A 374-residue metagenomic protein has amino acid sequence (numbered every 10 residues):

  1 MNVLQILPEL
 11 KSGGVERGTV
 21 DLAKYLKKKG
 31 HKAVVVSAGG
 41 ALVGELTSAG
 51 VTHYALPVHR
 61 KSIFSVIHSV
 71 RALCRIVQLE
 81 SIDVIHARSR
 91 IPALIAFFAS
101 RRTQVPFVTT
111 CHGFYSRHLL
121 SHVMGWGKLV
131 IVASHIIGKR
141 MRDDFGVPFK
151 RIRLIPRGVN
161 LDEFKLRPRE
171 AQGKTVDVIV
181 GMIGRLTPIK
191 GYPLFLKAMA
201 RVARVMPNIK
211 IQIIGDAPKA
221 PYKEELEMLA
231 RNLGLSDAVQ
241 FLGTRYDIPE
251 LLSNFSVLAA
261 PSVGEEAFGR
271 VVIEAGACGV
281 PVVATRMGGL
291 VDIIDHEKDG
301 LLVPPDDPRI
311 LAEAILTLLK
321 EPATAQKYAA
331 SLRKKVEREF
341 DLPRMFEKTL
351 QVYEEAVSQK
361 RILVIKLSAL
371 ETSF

Functional and structural regions predicted by a protein language model:
G13-D21, M182-R204, P221-E224, R309-I310 (+1 more regions): A conserved mid-protein helix/loop that constitutes part of the nucleotide-sugar donor-binding site
V35, P281-A284, I294: Short hydrophobic beta-strand element within catalytic cores of glycosyltransferases and related nucleotide-activated
V35-A41, I183, K210-E224: Glycosyltransferase donor-sugar binding loop
K61-S65, K139-D144, K150-R151, G158-T175 (+2 more regions): Acidic anion/phosphate-binding donor-loop and adjacent secondary structure in glycosyltransferase catalytic cores
R101-H135, K139, G146-V147: A conserved, positively charged/aromatic
K219-E225, S236-R245, L251, L301-L302: Active-site donor-binding acidic/aromatic loop of nucleotide-activated sugar and phosphosugar transferases involved
A238, S253-A267, V280: Acidic donor-binding loop of glycosyltransferase active sites
H296-E297, L301-P308, T317-A323: Conserved acidic donor-binding segment of nucleotide-sugar-dependent glycosyltransferases
